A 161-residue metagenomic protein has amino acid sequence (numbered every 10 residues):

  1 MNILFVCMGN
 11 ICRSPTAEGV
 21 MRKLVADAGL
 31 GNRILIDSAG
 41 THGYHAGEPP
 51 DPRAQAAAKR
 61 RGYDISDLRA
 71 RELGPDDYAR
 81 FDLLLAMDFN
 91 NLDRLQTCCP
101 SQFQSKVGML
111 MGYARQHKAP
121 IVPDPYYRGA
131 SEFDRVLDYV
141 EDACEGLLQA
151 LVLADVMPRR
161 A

Functional and structural regions predicted by a protein language model:
M1-R80, Q149-R160: Conserved active-site segments centered on acidic
C7, A58, L85-A86, V140: Hydrophobic structural packing positions in well-ordered secondary structure
S14, D88-F89: Helix N-cap/beta->alpha junction signal
D77, L83, F89-A161: Phosphate-binding/catalytic loops
